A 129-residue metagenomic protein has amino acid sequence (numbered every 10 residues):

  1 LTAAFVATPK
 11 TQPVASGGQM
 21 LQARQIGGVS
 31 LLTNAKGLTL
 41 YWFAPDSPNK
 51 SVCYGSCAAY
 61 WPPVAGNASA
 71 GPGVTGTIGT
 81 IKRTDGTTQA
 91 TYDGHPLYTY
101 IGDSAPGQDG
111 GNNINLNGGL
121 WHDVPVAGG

Functional and structural regions predicted by a protein language model:
L1-G129: Compact beta-sheet-dominated domain cores in extracellular/mature segments
